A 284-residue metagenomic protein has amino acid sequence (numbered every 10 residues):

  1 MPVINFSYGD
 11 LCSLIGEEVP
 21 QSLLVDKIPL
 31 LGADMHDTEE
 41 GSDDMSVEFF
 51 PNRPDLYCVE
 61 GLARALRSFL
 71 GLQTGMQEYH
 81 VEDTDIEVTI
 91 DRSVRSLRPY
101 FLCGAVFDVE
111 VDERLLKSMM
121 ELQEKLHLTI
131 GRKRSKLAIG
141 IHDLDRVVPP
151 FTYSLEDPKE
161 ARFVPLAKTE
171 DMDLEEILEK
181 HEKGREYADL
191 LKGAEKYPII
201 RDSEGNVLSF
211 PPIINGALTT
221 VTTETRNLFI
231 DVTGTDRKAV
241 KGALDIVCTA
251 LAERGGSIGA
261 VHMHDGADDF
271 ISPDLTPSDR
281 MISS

Functional and structural regions predicted by a protein language model:
M1-S284: RNA/tRNA-interacting regions in translation and RNA-turnover enzymes
